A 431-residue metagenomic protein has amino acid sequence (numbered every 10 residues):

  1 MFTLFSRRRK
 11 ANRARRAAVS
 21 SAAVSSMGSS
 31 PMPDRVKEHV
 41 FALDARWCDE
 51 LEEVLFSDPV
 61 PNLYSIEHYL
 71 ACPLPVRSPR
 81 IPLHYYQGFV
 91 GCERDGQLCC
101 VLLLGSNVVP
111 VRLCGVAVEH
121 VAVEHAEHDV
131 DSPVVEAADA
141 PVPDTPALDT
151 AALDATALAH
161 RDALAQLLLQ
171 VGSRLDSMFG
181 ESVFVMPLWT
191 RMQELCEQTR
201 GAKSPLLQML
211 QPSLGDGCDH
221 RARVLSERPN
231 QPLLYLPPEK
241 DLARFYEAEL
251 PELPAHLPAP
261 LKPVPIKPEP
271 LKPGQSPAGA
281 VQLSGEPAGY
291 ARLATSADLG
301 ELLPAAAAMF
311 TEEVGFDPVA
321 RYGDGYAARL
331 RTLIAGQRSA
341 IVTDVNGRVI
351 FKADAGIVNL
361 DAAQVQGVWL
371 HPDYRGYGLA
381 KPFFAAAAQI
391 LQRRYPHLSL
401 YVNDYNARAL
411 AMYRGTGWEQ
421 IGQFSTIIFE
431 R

Functional and structural regions predicted by a protein language model:
F2-A17, M27-E67, E249-P268, G279-V319: Short amphipathic alpha-helix that is part of the acyltransferase structural core
F2-R13, G105-D139, D149-P265, E269-E286 (+1 more regions): Acyl-donor-binding surface of acyltransferase catalytic domains
V36, L43, P59, E67-A137 (+2 more regions): Conserved donor-binding loop and adjoining core beta-sheet/short helix segment in diverse acyl/aminoacyl transferases
G96, L104-V109, V314-G315, D324-Q366: Acetyl-CoA-dependent GNAT
A157-Q166, L370, G376-I390, A411 (+1 more regions): Conserved acetyl-CoA-binding loop-helix of GNAT-fold acetyltransferases
F179-V185, L400-L410, I427-R431: Conserved beta-strand-loop-alpha-helix junction that forms the acyl-donor binding cleft
M192, Y413, W418: Conserved active-site tyrosine of GNAT-family acetyltransferases
V368-L370, V402: Hydrophobic adenine-recognition pocket in adenosine-nucleotide-binding enzymes
